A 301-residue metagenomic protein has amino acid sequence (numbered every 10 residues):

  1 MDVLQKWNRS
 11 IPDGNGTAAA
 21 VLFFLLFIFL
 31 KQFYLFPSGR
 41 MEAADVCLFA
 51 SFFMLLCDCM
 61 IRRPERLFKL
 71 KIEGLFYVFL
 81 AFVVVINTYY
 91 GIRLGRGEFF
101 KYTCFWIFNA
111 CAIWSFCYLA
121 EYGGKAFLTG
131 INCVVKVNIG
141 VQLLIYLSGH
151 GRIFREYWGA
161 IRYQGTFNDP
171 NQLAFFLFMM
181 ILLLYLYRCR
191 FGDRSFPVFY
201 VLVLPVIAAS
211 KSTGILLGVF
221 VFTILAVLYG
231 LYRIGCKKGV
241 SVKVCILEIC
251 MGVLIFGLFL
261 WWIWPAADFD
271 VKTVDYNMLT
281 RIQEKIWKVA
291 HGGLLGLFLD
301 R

Functional and structural regions predicted by a protein language model:
M1-I61, V84-Y90: N-terminal signal-anchor transmembrane segment
P12-L22, E65-F79, A126-V134, S195-F196: Membrane-interfacial loop-to-transmembrane alpha-helix junctions, especially the N-terminal start
P37-C47, K101-Y102, R162-L177: Membrane-interface micro-motifs in multi-pass membrane enzymes
F53-R66, S115-K125, L183-F191, I224-K237 (+1 more regions): Structural signal for the C-terminal ends of transmembrane alpha-helices and the immediately following loop
I72-V85, L94-Y118: Aromatic-anchored transmembrane helix interface
A126-I153, N168-R233: Alpha-helical transmembrane segments of multi-pass inner-membrane proteins
V227-H291: A membrane-periplasm/extracellular boundary helix in multi-pass inner-membrane enzymes that assemble envelope glycans
A290-R301: Extracytoplasmic catalytic/substrate-binding loops of multi-pass membrane glycan-assembly enzymes
